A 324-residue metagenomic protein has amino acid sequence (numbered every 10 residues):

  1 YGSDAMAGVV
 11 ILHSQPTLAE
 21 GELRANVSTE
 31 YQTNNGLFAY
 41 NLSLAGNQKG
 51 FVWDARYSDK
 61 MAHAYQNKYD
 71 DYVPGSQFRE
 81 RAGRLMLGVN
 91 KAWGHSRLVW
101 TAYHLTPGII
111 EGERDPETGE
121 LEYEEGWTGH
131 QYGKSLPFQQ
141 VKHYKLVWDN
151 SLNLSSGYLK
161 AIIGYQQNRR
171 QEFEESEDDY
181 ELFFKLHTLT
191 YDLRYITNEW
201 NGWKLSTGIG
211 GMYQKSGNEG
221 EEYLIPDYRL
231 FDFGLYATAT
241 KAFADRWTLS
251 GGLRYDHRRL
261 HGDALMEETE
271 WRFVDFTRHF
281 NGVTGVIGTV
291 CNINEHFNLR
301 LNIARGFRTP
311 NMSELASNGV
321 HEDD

Functional and structural regions predicted by a protein language model:
Y1-D324: Outer-membrane beta-barrel proteins, especially TonB-dependent receptors
